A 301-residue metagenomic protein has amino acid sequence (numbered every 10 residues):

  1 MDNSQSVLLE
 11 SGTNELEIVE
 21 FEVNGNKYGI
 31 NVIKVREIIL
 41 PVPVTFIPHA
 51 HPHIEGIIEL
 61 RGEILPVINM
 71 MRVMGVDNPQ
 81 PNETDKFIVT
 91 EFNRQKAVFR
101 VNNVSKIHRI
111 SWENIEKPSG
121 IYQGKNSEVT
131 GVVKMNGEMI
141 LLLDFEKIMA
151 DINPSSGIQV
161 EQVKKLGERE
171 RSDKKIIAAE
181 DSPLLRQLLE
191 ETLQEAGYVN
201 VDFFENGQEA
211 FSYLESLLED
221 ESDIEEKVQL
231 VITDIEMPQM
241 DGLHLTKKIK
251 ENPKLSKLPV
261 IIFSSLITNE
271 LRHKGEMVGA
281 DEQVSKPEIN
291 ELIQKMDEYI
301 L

Functional and structural regions predicted by a protein language model:
G25, D173-L184, L189-L193, V231: Conserved acidic segment of CheY-like receiver
I38-I54, V104-K134: Flexible, small-/acidic-enriched active-site or ligand-binding loops
G62, M237: Receiver (REC) domain active-site loop signature in two-component systems and cognate sites in sensor histidine kinases
F203-L230: Acidic, metal-coordinating helix/loop segments flanking the phosphotransfer/catalytic sites of two-component signaling
N206, D241-H244: Acidic catalytic/metal-coordinating carboxylates
D234, S264: Active-site residues of response regulator receiver
P238, T268: The feature encodes the CheY-like receiver
L243-S256: Short amphipathic alpha-helix used as the core "switch/output" element in two-component signaling
